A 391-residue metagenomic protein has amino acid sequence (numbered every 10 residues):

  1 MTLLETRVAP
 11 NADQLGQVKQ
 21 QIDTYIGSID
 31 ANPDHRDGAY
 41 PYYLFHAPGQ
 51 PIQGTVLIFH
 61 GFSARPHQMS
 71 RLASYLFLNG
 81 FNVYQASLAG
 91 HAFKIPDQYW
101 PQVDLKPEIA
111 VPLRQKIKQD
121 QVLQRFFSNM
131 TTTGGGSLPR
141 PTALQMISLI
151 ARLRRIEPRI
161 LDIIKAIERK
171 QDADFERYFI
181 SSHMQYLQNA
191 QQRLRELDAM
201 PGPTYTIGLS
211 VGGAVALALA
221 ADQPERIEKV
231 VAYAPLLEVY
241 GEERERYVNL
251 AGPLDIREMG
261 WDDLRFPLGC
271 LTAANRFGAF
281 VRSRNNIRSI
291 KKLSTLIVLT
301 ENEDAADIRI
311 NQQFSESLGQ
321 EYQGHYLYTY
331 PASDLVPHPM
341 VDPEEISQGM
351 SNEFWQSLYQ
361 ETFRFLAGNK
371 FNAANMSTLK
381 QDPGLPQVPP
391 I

Functional and structural regions predicted by a protein language model:
L3-E5, E225-T272, L293: Hydrolase active-site cap/lid region
L3-P51, I95, E108-R114: N-terminal cap/lid segment of alpha/beta-hydrolase-fold proteins
G38-P158: Short, surface-exposed "cap/lid" segments of acyl-processing enzymes
Y43-Q50, F266-D342, M350-I391: Serine-hydrolase catalytic core
Q188-T204: Conserved acidic catalytic loop of the alpha/beta-hydrolase fold
T206-I207, V230: Conserved alpha/beta-hydrolase fold motif
G208-G212, A216: Gly/Ala-rich beta-loop-alpha elbow adjacent to hydrolase catalytic centers
A218-D222: Active-site signature of alpha/beta-hydrolase-fold catalytic machinery across serine- and Asp/Cys-nucleophile hydrolases
